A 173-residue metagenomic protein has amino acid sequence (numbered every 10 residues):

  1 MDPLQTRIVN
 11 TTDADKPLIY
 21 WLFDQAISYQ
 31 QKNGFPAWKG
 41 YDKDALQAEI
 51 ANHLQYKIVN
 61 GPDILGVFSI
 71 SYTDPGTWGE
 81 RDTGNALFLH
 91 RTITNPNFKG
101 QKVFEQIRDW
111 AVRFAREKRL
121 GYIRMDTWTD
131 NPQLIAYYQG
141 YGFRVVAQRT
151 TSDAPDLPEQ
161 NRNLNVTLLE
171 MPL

Functional and structural regions predicted by a protein language model:
T6-W21: A short beta-loop-alpha structural element at the N-terminal edge of CoA-dependent acyl/N-acetyltransferase catalytic
D13, Q25-N33, A37-N97, E105-W110 (+1 more regions): Acetyl-CoA-dependent GNAT
K102: Glycine-rich phosphate-binding loop
E105, E117, T129-A147, P155-L157: Conserved active-site alpha-helix within GNAT-family acetyltransferase domains
Q106-Y122: Conserved acyl-CoA
G121, W128-N131, T151-L173: C-terminal "cap" of GNAT-fold acetyltransferases
